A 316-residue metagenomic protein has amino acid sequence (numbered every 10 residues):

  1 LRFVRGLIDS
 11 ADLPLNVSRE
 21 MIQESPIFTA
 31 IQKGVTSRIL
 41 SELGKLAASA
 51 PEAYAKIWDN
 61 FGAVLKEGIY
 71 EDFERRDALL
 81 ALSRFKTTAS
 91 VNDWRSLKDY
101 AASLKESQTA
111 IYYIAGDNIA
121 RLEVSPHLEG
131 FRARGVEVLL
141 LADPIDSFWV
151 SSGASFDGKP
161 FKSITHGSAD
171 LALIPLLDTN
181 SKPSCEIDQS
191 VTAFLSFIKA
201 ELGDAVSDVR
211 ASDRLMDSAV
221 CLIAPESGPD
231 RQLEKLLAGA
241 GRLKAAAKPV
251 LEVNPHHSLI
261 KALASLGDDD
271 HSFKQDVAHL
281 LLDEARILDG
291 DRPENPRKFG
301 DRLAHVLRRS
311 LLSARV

Functional and structural regions predicted by a protein language model:
L1-V316: Conserved GHKL (Bergerat-fold) ATPase module
